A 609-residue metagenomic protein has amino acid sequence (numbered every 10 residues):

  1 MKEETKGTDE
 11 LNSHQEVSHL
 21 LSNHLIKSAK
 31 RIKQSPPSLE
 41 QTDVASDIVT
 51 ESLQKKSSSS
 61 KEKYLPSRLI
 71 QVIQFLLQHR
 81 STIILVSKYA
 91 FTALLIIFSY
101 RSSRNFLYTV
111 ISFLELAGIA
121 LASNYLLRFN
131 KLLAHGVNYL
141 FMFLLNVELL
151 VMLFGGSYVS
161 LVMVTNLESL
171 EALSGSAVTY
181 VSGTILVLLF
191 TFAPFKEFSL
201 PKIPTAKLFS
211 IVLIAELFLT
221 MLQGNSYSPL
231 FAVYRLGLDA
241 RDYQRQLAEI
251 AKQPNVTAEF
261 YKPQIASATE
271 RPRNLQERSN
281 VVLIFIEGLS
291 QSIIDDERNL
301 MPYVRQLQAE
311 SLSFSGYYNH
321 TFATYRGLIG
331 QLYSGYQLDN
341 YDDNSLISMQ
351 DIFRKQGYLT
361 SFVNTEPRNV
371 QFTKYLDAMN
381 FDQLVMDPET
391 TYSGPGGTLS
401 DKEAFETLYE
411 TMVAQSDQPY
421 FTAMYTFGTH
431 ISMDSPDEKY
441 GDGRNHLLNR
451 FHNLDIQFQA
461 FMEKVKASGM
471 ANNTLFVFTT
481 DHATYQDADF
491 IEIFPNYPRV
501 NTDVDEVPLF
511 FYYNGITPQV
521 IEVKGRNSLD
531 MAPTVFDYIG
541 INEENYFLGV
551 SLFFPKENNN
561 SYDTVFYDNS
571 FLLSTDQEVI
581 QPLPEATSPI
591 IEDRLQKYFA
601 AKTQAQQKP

Functional and structural regions predicted by a protein language model:
M1-S60: N-terminal targeting leaders characterized by basic, low-complexity, disordered sequences that direct proteins
S13, V17, L65-R68, T587: Non-membrane alpha-helical secondary structure
L25, I32, V49, L69-F75 (+2 more regions): Long, compositionally biased, charged low-complexity segments
K56, K61-L238: Transmembrane and membrane-interface helices of multi-pass, inner-membrane envelope-modifying transferases
Q78-S103, E171-T179, Q246-P263, V304-Y318 (+3 more regions): Short secondary-structure boundary segments
Y100, L153, G237-A240, Q244-L247 (+4 more regions): Hydrophobic residues in alpha-helical segments
L219-G288: Membrane-interface segments at or immediately adjacent to transmembrane helices that form the boundary between
A266-P609: Solvent-exposed soluble domains appended to multi-pass membrane proteins
